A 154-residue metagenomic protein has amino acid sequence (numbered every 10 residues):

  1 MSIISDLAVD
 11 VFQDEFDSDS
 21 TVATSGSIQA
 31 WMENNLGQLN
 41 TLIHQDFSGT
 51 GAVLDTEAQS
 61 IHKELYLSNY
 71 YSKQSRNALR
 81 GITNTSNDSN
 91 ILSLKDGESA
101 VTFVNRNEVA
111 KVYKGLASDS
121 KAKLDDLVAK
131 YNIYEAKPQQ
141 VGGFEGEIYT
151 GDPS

Functional and structural regions predicted by a protein language model:
M1-E57, D126-S154: Conserved short "hinge" loops at termini or chain/domain junctions
G26-A117, K121-K123, V128-K130: Divalent metal-cofactor coordination and adjacent catalytic microenvironments
